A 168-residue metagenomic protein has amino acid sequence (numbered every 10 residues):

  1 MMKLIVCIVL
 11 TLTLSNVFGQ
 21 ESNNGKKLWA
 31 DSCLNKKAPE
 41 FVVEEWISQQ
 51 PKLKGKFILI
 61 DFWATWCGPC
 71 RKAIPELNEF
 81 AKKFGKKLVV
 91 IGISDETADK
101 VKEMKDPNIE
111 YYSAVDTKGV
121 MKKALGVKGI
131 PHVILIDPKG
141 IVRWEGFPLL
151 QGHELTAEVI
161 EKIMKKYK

Functional and structural regions predicted by a protein language model:
L4-T13: Sec-dependent N-terminal signal peptides
V17-E40: N-proximal helix/coil linker or "cap" segments that precede and/or mark the start of modular domains
C33, A38-I58: A short beta-strand-turn-helix
K56-I58, F62-W66, T97, G129: Short pre-active-site segment immediately N-terminal to redox-active cysteine/selenocysteine motifs in thiol-based
F62-K82: Conserved redox-active cysteine motifs that mediate thiol-disulfide chemistry, especially di-cysteine Cys-X(1-2)-Cys
I91, K105-K139: Short, internal strand/loop/helix patches that form the active-site neighborhood or redox-interaction surface
D99-E103: Acidic helix N-cap motif at the loop->helix transition within catalytic regions of sugar-transfer enzymes
L135-K168: Thiol-/selenol-based redox modules, centered on thioredoxin-like and closely related oxidoreductase domains
